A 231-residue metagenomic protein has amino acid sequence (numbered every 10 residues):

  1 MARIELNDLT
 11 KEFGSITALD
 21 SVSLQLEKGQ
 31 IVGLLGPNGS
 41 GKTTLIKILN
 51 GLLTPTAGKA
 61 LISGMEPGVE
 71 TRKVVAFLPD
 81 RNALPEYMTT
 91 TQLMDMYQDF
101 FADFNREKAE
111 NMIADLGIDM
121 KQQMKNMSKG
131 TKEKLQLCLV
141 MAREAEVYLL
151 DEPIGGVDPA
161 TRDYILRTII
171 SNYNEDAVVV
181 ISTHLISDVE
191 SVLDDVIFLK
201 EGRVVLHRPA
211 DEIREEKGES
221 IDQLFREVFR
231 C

Functional and structural regions predicted by a protein language model:
L35-P37: The feature captures the beta-strand-to-loop junction immediately N-terminal to the Walker
N50: Helix-to-loop junction immediately C-terminal to a conserved catalytic motif
A57-T71: Conserved ABC transporter NBD signature motif
R81-L135: ABC-family P-loop ATPase nucleotide-binding domains
Y148-E152, V157: Catalytic Walker B motif of ABC-type/P-loop ATPase nucleotide-binding domains
